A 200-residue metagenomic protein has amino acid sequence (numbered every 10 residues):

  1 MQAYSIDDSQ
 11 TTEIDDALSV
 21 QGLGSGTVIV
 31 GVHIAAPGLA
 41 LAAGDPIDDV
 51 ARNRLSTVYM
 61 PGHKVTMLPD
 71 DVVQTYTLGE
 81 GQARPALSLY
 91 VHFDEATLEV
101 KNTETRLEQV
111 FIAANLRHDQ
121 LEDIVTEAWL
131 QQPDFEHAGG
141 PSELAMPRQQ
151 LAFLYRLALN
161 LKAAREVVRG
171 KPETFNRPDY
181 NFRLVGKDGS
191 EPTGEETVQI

Functional and structural regions predicted by a protein language model:
M1-I200: Electropositive polyanion-binding surfaces
